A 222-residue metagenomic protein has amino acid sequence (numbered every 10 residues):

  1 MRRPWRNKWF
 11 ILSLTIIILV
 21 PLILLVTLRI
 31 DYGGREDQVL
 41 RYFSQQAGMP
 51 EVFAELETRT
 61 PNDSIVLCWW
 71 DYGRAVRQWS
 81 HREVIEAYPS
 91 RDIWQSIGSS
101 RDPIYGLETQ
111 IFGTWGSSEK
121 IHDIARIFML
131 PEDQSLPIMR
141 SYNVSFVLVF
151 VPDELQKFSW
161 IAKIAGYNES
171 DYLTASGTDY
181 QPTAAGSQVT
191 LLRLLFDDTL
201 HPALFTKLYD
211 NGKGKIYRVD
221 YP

Functional and structural regions predicted by a protein language model:
M1-W5: Membrane-interfacial, low-structure loops and terminal tails that flank and connect transmembrane helices in multi-pass
N7-P222: Extracytoplasmic
